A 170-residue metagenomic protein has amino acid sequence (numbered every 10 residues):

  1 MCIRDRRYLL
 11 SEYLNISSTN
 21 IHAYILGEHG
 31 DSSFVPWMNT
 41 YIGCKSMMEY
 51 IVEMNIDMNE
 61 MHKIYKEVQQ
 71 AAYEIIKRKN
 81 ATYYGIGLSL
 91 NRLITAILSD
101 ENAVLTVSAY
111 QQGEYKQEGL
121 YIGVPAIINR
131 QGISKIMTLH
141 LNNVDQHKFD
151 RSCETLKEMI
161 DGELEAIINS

Functional and structural regions predicted by a protein language model:
M1-I3: Short, small-residue-biased leader/transition segments that mark boundaries at the very start of proteins
Y8-L120, V124-A126: Mobile gating loops/cap/lid regions near enzyme active sites that modulate substrate access
I94, L98-S170: C-terminal active-site/capping subdomain that shapes the small-molecule cofactor and substrate pocket of enzyme
